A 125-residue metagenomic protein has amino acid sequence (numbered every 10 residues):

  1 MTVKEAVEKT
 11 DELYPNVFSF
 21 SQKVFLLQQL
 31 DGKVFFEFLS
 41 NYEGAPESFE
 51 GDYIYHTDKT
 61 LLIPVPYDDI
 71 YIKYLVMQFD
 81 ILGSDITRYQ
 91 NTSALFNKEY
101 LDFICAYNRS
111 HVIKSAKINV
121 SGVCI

Functional and structural regions predicted by a protein language model:
M1-K59, I104-I125: Conserved short "hinge" loops at termini or chain/domain junctions
T60-D69: Structural motif
D69-I81: Short, hydrophobic/amphipathic alpha-helical patches that form generic packing surfaces within helical domains
F79-Y89: Short helix-capping/linker segments at secondary-structure and domain boundaries
T87-T92, H111: Hydrophobic alpha-helical segments
Q90-I104: Short secondary-structure subsegments characteristic of cysteine-rich extracellular domains
